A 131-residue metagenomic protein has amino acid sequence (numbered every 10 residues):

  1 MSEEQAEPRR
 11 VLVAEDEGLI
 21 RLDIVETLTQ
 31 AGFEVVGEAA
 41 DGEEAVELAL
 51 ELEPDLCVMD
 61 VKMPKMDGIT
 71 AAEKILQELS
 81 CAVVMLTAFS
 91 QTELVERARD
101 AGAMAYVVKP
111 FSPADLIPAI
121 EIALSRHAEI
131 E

Functional and structural regions predicted by a protein language model:
M1-R10, I117-E131: Non-catalytic signal-transmission and effector/linker regions of two-component phosphorelay proteins
E17-G37: Two-component/phosphorelay signaling modules centered on CheY-like receiver
L22, T70, S90-V108, P118 (+1 more regions): Alpha4 helix (beta4-alpha4-beta5 surface) of REC/receiver domains from two-component response regulators
D41-E44, D55, D67-T70: Acidic catalytic/metal-coordinating carboxylates
E47, I69-S80: Short amphipathic alpha-helix used as the core "switch/output" element in two-component signaling
L52-V58: Active-site beta3 strand of CheY-like receiver
D60, T87: Active-site residues of response regulator receiver
P64: The feature encodes the CheY-like receiver
